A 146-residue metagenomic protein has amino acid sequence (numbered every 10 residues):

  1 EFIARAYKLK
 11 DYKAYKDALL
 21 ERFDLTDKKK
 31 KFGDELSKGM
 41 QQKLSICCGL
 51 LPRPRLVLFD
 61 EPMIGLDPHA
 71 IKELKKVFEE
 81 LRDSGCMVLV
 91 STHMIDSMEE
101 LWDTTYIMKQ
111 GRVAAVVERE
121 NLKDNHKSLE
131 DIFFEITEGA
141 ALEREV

Functional and structural regions predicted by a protein language model:
E1-K28: Conserved ABC ATPase "signature" region
F32-L36: Conserved ABC ATPase signature
I46: Hydrophobic anchor residue at the start of the ABC signature
R53: Conserved catalytic motifs of ABC-family nucleotide-binding domains
V57-E61: Catalytic Walker B motif of ABC-type/P-loop ATPase nucleotide-binding domains
K72-S84: Helical segment within the ABC ATPase nucleotide-binding domain
